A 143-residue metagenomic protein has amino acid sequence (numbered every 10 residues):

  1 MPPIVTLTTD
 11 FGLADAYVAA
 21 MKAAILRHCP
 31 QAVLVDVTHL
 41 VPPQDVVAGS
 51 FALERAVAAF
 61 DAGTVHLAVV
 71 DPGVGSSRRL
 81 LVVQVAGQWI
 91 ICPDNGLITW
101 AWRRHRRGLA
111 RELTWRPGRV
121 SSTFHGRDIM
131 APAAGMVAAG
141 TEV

Functional and structural regions predicted by a protein language model:
P2-L40: N-terminal glycine-rich anion-binding loop in soluble enzyme alpha/beta folds
P3-I4, H28-L34, Q44-A52, A59-V70 (+1 more regions): Active-site histidine-anchored catalytic micro-motif
D10, D71, A133: Divalent metal-coordination and catalytic microenvironments
A20, A24, A52-R55, W100 (+1 more regions): Alpha-helical scaffold segments in soluble metabolic enzymes
V41, D45, E142-V143: Alpha-helix capping and helix-coil boundary motifs
R119-V143: Anionic-ligand-binding alpha/beta catalytic cores of soluble enzymes and soluble regulatory domains that recognize
